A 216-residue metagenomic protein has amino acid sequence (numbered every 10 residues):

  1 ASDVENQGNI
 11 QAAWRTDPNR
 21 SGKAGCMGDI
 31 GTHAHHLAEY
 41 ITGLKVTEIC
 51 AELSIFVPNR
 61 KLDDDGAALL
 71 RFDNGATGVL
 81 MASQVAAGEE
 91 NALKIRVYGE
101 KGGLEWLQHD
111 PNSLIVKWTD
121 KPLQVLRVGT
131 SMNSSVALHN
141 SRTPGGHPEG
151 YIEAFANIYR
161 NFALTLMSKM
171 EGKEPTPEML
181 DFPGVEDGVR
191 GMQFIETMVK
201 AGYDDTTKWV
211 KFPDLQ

Functional and structural regions predicted by a protein language model:
A1-R60, L114: Predominantly a Rossmann-like dinucleotide-binding segment in NAD(P)-dependent oxidoreductases
E5, R15, Y40, E48 (+3 more regions): C-terminal glycine/acidic-rich active-site capping loop/insertion
G28-G31, I152, F182-G188: Conserved loop-to-helix N-cap of the C-terminal "lid" that shapes the substrate pocket in Rossmann-like
G31, L44, R60-L62, A76 (+1 more regions): Glycine/proline-rich active-site loop of Rossmann-fold NAD(P)-dependent oxidoreductases
T32, P58, M81-E89, G150: Glycine-rich phosphate/pyrophosphate-binding beta-alpha loops
I49-E52, M81, P213: Solvent-exposed beta-strand sheet faces enriched in polar/charged residues
V79-S83, W106-L107: Beta-strand scaffold of nucleotide-dependent catalytic cores
N161-Q216: C-terminal helix-rich "cap/oligomerization" subdomain common to oxidoreductases
